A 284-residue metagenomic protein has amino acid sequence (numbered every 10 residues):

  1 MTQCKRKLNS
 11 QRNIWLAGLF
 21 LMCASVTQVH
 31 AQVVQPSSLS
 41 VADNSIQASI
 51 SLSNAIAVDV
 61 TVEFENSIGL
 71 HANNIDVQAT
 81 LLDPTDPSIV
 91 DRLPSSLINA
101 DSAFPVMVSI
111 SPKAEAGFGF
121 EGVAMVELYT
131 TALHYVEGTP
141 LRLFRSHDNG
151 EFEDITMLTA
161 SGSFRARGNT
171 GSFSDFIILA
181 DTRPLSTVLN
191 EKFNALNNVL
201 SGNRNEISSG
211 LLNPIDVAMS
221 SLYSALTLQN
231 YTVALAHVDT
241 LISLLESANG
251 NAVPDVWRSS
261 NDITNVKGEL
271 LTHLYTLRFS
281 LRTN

Functional and structural regions predicted by a protein language model:
Q3-L16: Bacterial N-terminal signal peptides that target proteins for export
L16-S25: Bacterial N-terminal signal peptides
S25-A31: Sec/Tat signal peptide C-region and signal peptidase I cleavage site
Q32-I56, G117-F118, L133-G210, L281-R282: Proteolytic cleavage junctions
Q32-S37, D43-S45, P87-L141, S209 (+2 more regions): Proteolytic processing hotspots in large secreted/extracellular or virion-associated proteins and select intracellular
I50, V60-V62, V77-A79, V106-P112 (+3 more regions): Hydrophobic beta-strand residues in large extracellular and virion-surface proteins
I50-R92: Predominantly extracellular/luminal regions of secreted and cell-surface proteins, especially disulfide-bonded
L179-N284: Soluble extracellular-acting proteins and domains
